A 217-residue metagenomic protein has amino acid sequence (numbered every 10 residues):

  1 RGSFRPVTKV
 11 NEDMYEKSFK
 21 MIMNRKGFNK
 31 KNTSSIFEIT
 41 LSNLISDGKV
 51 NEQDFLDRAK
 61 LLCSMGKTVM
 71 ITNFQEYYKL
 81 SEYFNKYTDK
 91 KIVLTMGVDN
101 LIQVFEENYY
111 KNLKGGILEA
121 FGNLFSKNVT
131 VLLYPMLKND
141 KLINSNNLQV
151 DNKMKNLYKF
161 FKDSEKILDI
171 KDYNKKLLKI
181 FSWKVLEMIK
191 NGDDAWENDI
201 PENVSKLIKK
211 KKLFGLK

Functional and structural regions predicted by a protein language model:
R1-K217: Nucleotidyltransferase catalytic core that binds NTPs
